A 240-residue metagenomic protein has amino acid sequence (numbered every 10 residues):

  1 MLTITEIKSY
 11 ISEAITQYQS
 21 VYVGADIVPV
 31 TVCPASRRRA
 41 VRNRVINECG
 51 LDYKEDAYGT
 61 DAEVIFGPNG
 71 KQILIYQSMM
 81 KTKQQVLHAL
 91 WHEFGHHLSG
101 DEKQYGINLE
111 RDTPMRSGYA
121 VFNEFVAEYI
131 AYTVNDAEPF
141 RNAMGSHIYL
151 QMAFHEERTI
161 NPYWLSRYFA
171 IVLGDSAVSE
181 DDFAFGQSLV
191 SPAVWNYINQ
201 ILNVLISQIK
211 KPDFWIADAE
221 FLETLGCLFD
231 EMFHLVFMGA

Functional and structural regions predicted by a protein language model:
M1-E63, K211-W215, H234-F237: A metal-dependent hydrolase signature that marks the N-terminal structural subdomain at the beginning of catalytic folds
Q17, H97, D101-E102, Y129-A137: Active-site catalytic microenvironments for nucleophilic, acid-base chemistry
R44-Q85, F94, G100-D101: Active-site scaffold of zinc-dependent metalloenzymes
Q84, S99-A127: Post-HEXXH active-site segment of zinc metalloproteases
H88: Membrane-embedded glycan transfer/ligation machinery that uses polyprenyl lipid-linked sugar donors/oligosaccharides
P114-A177: Metalloprotease/metallohydrolase-associated module, dominated by Zn2+-dependent proteases
Y149-A240: Pan-zinc metallopeptidase signature
